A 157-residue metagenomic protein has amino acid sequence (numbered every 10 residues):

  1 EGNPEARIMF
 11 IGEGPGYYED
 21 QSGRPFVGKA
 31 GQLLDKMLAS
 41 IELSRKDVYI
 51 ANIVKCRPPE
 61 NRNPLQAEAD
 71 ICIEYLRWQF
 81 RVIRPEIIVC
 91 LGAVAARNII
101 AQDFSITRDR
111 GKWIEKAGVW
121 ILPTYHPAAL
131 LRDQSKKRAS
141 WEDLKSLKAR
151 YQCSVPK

Functional and structural regions predicted by a protein language model:
E1-K157: A polyanion-binding, active-site-adjacent surface
